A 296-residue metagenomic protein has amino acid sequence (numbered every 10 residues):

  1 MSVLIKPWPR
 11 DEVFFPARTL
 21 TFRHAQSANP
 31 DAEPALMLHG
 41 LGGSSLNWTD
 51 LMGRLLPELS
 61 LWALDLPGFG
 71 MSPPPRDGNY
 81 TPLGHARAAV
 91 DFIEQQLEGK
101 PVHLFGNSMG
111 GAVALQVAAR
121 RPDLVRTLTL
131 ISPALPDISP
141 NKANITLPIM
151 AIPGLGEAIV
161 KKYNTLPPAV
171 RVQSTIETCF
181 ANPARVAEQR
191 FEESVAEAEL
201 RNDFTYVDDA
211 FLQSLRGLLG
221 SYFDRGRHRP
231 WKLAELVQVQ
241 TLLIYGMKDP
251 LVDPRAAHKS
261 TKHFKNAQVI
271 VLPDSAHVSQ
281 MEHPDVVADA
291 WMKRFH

Functional and structural regions predicted by a protein language model:
M1-A35, L56-L59, A86-R87, D91 (+4 more regions): Alpha/beta-hydrolase fold catalytic core
A25-P73: Conserved HGGG/HGGXW glycine-rich cap/lid loop of the alpha/beta-hydrolase fold
H39-L41, G106-G111: Conserved alpha/beta-hydrolase "nucleophile elbow" surrounding the catalytic nucleophile
D65, H103, R126-T129: Residue in the alpha/beta-hydrolase core beta-strand immediately N-terminal to the catalytic nucleophile
G111-P122, L128: Short glycine-enriched nucleophile-adjacent loop and the immediately C-terminal alpha-helix near the catalytic center
A119, T127-L166: Flexible "cap/lid" loop of the alpha/beta hydrolase fold
L200-K262, V271: Conserved serine/cysteine hydrolase catalytic core
H263-H296: Catalytic active-site module of serine/aspartate enzymes centered on a nucleophile-bearing elbow/loop
